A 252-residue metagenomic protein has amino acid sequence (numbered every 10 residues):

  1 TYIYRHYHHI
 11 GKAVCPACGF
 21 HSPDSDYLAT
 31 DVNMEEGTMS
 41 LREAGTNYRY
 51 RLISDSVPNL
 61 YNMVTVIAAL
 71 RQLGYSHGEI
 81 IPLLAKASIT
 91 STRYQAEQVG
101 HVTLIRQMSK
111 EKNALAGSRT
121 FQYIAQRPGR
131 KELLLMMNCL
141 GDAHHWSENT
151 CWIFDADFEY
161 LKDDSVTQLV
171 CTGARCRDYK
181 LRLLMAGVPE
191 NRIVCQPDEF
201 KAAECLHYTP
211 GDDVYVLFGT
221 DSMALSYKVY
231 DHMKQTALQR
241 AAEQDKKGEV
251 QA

Functional and structural regions predicted by a protein language model:
T1-R51: Extended acidic/charged loop-beta regions that coordinate divalent cations and stabilize anionic phosphate/carboxylate
Y7-S22, A68-Y75, P82-S91, A96-A252: ATP-dependent carboxylate-amine ligase
V32-M34, A44-T46, D55-V57, E111 (+2 more regions): Generic structural motif
G37-S40, S54, S91, I153: Membrane-targeting and insertion segments and their boundary/processing signals
G45-R49, N59, S76, G100 (+1 more regions): Generic signal for short, ordered secondary-structure residues within or immediately flanking folded domains
R49-V57, L104-R106: A short glycine/serine-rich beta->alpha loop
S54-V66, T90-T92: Short glycine/threonine-rich catalytic loop with a Thr-x-Gly-x-Asp
